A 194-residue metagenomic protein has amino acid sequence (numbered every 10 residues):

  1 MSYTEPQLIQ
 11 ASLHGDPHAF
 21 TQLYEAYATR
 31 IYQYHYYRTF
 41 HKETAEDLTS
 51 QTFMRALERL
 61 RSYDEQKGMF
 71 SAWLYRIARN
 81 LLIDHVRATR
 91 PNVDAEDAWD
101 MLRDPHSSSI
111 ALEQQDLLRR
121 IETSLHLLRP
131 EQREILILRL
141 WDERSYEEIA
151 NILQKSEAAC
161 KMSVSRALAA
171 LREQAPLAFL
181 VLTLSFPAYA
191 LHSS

Functional and structural regions predicted by a protein language model:
M1-R30, A188-S194: N-terminal module of bacterial RNA polymerase sigma factors
S2-E5, D84, P91-L117: Internal acidic/polar
A11-Q22, Y32-Q51, I152, F179-T183: Short, charged helix-capping/linker segments at alpha-helix termini
L13-H14, Q51-K67, A88-T89: Sigma70-family region 2
I31, H35, L60, L74 (+1 more regions): Hydrophobic-face residues of short alpha-helical interaction/recognition segments
D47-M54, G68-N80: Structural recognition of an alpha-helix C-terminal capping motif at a helix-to-coil junction
I83, Q132, E147, N151-L177: DNA-recognition helix of helix-turn-helix
I135-R139: A short pre-motif secondary-structure segment
